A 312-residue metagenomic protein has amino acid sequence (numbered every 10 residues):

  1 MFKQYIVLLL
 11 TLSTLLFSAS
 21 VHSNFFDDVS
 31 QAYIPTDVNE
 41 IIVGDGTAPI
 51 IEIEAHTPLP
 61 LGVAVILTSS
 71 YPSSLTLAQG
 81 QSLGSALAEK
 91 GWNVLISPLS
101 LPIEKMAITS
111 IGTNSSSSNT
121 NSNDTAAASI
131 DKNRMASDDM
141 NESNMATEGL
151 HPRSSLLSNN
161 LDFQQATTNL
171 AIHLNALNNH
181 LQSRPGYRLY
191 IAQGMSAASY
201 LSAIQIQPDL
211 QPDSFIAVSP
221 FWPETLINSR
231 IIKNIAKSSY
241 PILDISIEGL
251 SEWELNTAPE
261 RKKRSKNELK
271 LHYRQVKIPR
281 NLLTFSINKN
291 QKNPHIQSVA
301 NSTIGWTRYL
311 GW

Functional and structural regions predicted by a protein language model:
S20-A55: N-terminal cap/lid segment of alpha/beta-hydrolase-fold proteins
H56-E104, I111-T113, S122-R134: Short, surface-exposed "cap/lid" segments of acyl-processing enzymes
A107-S183: Alpha/beta-hydrolase active-site loop
Y187-I191, S214: Residue in the alpha/beta-hydrolase core beta-strand immediately N-terminal to the catalytic nucleophile
I191-L201: Gly/Ala-rich beta-loop-alpha elbow adjacent to hydrolase catalytic centers
D209, S214-I278: The feature captures the conserved acid-bearing segment of alpha/beta-hydrolase catalytic domains
K270-W312: C-terminal catalytic histidine-bearing segment of alpha/beta-hydrolase fold enzymes
